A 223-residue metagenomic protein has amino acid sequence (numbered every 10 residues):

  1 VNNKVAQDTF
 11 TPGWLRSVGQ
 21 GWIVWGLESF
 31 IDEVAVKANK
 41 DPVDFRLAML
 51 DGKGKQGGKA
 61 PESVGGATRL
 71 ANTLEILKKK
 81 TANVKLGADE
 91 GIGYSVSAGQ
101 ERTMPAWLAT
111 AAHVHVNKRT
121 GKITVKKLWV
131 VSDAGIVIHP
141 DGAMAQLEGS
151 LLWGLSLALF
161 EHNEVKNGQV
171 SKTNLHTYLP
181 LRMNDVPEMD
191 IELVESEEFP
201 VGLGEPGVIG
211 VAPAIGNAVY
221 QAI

Functional and structural regions predicted by a protein language model:
V1-T103, A109-A111, H115-I223: C-terminal catalytic domains of large/alpha subunits in multi-subunit enzymes
